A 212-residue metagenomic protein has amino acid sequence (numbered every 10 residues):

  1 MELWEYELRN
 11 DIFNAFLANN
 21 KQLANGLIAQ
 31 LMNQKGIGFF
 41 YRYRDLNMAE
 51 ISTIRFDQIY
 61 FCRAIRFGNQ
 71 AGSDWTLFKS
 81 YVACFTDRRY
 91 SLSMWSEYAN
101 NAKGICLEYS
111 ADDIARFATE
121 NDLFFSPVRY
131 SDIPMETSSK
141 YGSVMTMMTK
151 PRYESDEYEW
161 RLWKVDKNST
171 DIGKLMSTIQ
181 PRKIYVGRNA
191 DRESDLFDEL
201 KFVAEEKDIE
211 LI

Functional and structural regions predicted by a protein language model:
M1-I212: Partner-binding and oligomerization surfaces adjacent to conserved cores of proteins that assemble macromolecular
